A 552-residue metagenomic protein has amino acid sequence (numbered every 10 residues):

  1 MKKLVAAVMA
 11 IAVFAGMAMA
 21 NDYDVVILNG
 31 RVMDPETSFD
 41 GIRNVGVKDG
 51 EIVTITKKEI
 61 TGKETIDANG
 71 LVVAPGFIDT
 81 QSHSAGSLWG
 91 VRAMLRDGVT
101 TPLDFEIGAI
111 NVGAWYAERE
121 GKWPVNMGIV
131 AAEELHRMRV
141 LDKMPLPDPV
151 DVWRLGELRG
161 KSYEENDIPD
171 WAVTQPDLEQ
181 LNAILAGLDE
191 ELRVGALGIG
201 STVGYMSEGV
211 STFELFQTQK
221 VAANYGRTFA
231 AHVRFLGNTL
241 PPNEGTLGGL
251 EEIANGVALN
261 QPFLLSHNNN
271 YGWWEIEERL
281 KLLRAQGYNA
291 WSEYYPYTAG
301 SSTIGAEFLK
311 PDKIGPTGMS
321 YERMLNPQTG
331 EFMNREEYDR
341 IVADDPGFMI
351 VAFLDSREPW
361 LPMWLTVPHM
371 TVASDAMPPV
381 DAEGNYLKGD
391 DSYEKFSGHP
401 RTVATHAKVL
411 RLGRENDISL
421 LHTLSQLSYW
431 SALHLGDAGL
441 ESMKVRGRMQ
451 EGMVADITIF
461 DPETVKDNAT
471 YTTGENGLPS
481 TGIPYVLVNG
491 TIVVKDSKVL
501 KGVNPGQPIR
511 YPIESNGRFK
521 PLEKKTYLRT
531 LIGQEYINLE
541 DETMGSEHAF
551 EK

Functional and structural regions predicted by a protein language model:
L4-A10, G16-R43, V47-K48, K57-K58 (+2 more regions): Active-site microenvironment of metallo-dependent hydrolases
V26, T65-D67, M127-I129, N289-W291 (+1 more regions): Conserved beta-strand scaffold positions in the cores of enzyme catalytic domains, especially in NTP/NDP-utilizing
I60-K122: Metal-associated gating/positioning segment near the N- to mid-region
A85-S87, I110-V112, L135-R139, M206-V210 (+9 more regions): Flexible loop/turn segments at secondary-structure boundaries
W89-V99, A114-A117, E214-T218, E252 (+1 more regions): A short acidic, amphipathic alpha-helical/loop segment
V91-G113, P124-L135, L192-S207, Y225-G237 (+3 more regions): Divalent metal-dependent hydrolysis catalytic cores, especially in the metallo-beta-lactamase
R137-G209, G245-L420, H434-D437, V445 (+1 more regions): Active-site neighborhoods of metal-dependent hydrolases
Y205-A222, R227-T228, G237-L250: Second-shell residues forming the walls of enzyme active-site clefts
